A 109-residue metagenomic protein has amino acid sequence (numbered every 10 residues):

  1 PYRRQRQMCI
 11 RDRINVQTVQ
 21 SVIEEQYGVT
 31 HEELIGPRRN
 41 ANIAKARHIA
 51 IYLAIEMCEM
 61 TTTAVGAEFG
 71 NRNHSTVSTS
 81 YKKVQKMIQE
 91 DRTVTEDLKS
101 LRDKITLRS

Functional and structural regions predicted by a protein language model:
P1, I14, T18, T76 (+1 more regions): Alpha-helix N-cap and coil->helix boundary residues
P1-I10: Single conserved hydrophobic/aromatic residue that forms the stacking wall/gate of nucleotide- or nucleobase-binding
P1-Y2, I23-E24, T61, N71: Generic hydrophobic/packing signal
Q5, Q17-Q20, Q26, Q85 (+1 more regions): Residue-identity detector for glutamine
I14-P37: Basic, low-complexity segments
E33-S109: Terminal-proximal interaction/regulatory segments of ATP-powered molecular machines
